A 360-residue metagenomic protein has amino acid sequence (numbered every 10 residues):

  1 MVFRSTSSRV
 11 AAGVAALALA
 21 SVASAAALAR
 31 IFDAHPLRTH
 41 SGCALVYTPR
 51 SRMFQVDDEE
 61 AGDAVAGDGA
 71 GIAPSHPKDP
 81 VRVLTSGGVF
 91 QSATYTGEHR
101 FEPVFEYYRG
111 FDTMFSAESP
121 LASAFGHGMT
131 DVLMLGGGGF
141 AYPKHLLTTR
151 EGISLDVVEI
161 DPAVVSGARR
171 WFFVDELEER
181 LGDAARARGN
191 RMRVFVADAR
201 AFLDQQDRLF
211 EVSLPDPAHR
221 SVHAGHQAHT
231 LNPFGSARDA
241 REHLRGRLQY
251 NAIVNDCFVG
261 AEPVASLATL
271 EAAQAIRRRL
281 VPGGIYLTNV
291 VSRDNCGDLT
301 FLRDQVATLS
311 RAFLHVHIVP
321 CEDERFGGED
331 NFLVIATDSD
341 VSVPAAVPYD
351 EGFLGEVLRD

Functional and structural regions predicted by a protein language model:
M1-L17, S24-A29: Short amphipathic, positively biased membrane-proximal segments that drive organelle/inner-membrane targeting
S7, A12, M53-Q55, H223 (+1 more regions): Sequence-pattern detector for short linear motifs and compositional/periodic biases rather than a specific fold
A12, A20, D63, A70 (+2 more regions): Residue-level marker of intrinsically disordered, low-complexity segments enriched for small/polar residues
L17-L19, L231: Leucine-biased recognition of intrinsically disordered, low-complexity hydrophobic segments
S24-A93, A117-S123, H315-D360: Soluble small-group transferase modules, centered on the S-adenosyl donor enzyme superfamily
D79, G97-L287, N295-V306, S310-A312 (+1 more regions): The AdoMet/dcAdoMet-binding core of the Class I SAM-like
